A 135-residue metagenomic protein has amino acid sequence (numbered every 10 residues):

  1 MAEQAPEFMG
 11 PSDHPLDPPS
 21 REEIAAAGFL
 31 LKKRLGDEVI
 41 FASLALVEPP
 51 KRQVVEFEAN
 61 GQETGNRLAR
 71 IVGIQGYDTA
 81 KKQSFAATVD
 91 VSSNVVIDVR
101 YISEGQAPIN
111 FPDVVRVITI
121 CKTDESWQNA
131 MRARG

Functional and structural regions predicted by a protein language model:
M1-A5, A25, G76-A80: Aliphatic-rich, non-membrane protein domains
M1-D13, K33: Basic/polar N-terminal segments that are highly enriched at the extreme N-terminus, encompassing both cleavable
P11-H14, I102-E104: Short interface patches used for recognition in eukaryotic signaling and trafficking proteins
D13-E58, I109-G135: Short, non-transmembrane alpha-helical segments in secretory-pathway proteins
D37-V91: Exposed beta-strand-loop-beta-strand "reactive/processing" segments of non-cytosolic proteins
V91-V117: A short, surface-exposed interaction/processing loop segment used at functional sites
